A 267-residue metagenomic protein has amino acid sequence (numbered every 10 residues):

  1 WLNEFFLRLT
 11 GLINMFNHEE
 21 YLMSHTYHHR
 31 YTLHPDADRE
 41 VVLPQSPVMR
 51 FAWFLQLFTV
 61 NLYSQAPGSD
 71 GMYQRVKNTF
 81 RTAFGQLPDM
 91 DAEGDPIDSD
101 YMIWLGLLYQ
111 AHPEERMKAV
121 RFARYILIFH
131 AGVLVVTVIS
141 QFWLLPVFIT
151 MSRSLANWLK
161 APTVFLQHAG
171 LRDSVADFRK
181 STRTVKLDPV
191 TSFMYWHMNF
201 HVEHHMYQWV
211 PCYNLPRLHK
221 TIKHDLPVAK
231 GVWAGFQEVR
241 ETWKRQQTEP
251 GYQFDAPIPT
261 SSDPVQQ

Functional and structural regions predicted by a protein language model:
W1-N3, Q141-L145, P189: Membrane-helix interface segments
E4-T10, A176-L187: Membrane-cytosol interface motif
R8-E19, T150-N157, V190-H197: Membrane-embedded alpha-helical segments that form the functional core of polytopic membrane enzymes, especially those
R8-P146, C212-Q267: Non-catalytic, topology-defining segments of multipass membrane proteins
N17-Y21, F148-A176: Transmembrane alpha-helical segments that form the membrane-embedded catalytic/substrate-channel core of multi-pass
Y21-L33, T163-G170, M194-V210: Histidine-centered catalytic micro-motifs
G94-I103, S181-H197: Cytosolic juxtamembrane regulatory segments of multi-pass membrane proteins
V120, A131, N157-L159, F193-Y195 (+1 more regions): Short hydrophobic "helix-edge" motifs at membrane interfaces and signal-peptide entry regions
